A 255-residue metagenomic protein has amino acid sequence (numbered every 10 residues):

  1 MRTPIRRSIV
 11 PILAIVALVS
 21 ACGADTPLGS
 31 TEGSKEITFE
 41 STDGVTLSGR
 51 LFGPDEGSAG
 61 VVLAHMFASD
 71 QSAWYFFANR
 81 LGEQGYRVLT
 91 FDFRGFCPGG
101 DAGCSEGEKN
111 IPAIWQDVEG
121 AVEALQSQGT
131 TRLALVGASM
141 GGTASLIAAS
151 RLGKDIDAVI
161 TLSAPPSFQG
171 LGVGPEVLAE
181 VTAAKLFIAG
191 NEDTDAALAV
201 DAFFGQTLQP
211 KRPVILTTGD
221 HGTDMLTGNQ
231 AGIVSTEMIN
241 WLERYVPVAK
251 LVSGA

Functional and structural regions predicted by a protein language model:
D25-G53: N-terminal cap/lid segment of alpha/beta-hydrolase-fold proteins
S58-M66: Short beta-strand element of the alpha/beta-hydrolase
F67-N79, A199: The serine-hydrolase catalytic nucleophile loop
A73, E106-Q128: Alpha/beta-hydrolase active-site loop
L81-A102: Conserved alpha/beta-hydrolase
E123-T182: Primarily recognizes the serine-hydrolase "nucleophile elbow" in alpha/beta-hydrolase and SGNH/GDSL folds
V181, F187-A189: Short beta-strand/loop motif that positions the catalytic acidic residue of the alpha/beta-hydrolase fold
T207-T223: Catalytic histidine neighborhood in serine/cysteine hydrolases with alpha/beta-hydrolase-type architecture
